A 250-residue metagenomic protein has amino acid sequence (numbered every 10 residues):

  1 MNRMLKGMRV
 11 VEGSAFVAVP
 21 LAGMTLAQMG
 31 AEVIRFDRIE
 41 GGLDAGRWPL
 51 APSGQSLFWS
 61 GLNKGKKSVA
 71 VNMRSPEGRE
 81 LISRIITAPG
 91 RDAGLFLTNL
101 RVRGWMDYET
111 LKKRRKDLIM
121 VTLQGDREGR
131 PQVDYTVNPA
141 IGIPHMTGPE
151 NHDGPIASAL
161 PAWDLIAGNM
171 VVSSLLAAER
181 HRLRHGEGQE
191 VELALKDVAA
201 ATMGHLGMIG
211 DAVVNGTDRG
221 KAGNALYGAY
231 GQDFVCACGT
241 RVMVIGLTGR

Functional and structural regions predicted by a protein language model:
M1-E187: N-terminal helix-loop segment corresponding to the beta1-alpha1 unit of nucleotide/adenylate-binding folds
E40, G125-E128, L195-A201, T240 (+1 more regions): Glycine-rich beta-alpha junction loops
F58-S60, V191, Q232: Residue-level detector of beta-strand structural context in well-folded domains
V71, V191-L193, V244: Short capping micro-motif at the N-terminus of alpha-helices
V71-M73, L195, C236: Hydrophobic residues in beta-strands and at strand termini
L81, M203, V244: Short acidic, gly/pro-rich beta-turn/loop elements at beta-sheet edges and active-site/ligand-binding grooves
A178-A222: Substrate-binding/catalytic subdomain of NAD(P)-dependent oxidoreductase enzymes
V213-R250: Alpha-helical interface/anchor segments and their boundary "cap" residues
